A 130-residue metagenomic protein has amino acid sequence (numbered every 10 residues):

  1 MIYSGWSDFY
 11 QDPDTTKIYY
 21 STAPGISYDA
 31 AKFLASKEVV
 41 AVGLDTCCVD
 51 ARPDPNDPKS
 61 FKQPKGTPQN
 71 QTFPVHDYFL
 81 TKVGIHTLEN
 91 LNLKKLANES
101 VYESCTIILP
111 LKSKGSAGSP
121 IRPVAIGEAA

Functional and structural regions predicted by a protein language model:
M1-A130: Active-/binding-site microenvironments in catalytic and ligand-binding cores
